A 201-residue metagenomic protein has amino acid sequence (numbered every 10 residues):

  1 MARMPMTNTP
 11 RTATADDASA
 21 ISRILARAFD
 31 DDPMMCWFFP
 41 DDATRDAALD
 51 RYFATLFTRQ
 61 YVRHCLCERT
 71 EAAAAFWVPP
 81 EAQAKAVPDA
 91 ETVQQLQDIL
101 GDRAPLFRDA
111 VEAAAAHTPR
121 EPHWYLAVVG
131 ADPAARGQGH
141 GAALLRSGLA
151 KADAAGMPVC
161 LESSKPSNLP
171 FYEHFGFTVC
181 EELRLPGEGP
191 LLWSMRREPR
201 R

Functional and structural regions predicted by a protein language model:
T9-R23, R27: A short beta-loop-alpha structural element at the N-terminal edge of CoA-dependent acyl/N-acetyltransferase catalytic
R23-D42, L56: Helix-loop element at the rim of GNAT/NAT acetyltransferase active sites that forms part of the acceptor-substrate
D42-C65: Active-site rim helix/loop that mediates acceptor-substrate recognition in acyltransferases
E68-R69, A74-D132, R136, P186-G187: Conserved acyl-donor/pantetheine-binding loop and adjacent beta-alpha core of acyl/acetyltransferases and related
P122-W124, K151-S164: Conserved GNAT acetyl-CoA-binding A-motif
A127-R136, C160-L169, P186-E188, R196-P199: Conserved beta-strand-loop-alpha-helix junction that forms the acyl-donor binding cleft
G137-A150, H174: Conserved acetyl-CoA-binding loop-helix of GNAT-fold acetyltransferases
A142, A154-A155, K165-E182, E188: Conserved active-site alpha-helix within GNAT-family acetyltransferase domains
